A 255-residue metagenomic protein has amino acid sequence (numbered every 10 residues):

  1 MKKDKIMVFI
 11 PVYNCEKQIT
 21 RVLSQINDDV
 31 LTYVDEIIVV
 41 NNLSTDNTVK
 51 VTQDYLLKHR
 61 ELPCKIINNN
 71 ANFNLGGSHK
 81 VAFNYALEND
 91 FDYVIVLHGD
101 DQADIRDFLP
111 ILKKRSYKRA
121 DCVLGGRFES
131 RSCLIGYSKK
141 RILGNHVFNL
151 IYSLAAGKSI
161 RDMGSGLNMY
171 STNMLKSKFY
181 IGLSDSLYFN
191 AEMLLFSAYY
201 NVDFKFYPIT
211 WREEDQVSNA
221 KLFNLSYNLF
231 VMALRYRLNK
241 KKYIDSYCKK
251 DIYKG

Functional and structural regions predicted by a protein language model:
M1-K3, K17, G157, I181-G255: Hydrophobic helical membrane-anchoring modules
K5-M7, E36, E192: Cell-envelope/extracellular polymer assembly enzymes that use nucleotide-activated donors
C15-V30: Short, well-formed alpha-helical segments that are part of the catalytic scaffolds of diverse glycosyltransferases
T20, D46-Y55: Acidic helix N-cap motif at the loop->helix transition within catalytic regions of sugar-transfer enzymes
V34-S44, I67-N68: Short beta-strand/loop segment that forms part of the nucleotide-sugar
N41-K50, D101: A conserved acidic beta->alpha catalytic loop
N69-E88, Y93, I105-L187, E213-N224 (+1 more regions): Acceptor/aglycone-binding surface of glycosyltransferases and processive sugar-polymer synthases
